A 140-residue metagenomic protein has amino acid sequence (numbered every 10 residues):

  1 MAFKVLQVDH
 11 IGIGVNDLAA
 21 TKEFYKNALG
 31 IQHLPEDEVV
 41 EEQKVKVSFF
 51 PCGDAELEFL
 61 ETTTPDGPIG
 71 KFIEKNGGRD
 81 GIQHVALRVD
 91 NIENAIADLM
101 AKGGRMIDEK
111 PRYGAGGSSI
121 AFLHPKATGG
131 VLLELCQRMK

Functional and structural regions predicted by a protein language model:
M1-K22, D80-L87, M139-K140: N-terminal beta-strand motif that seeds the catalytic metal site of vicinal oxygen chelate
M1-K4, G78, G116, T128: Extracytoplasmic/secreted proteins and extracellular or luminal domains
F3, I13-E56, A95-A97, A101-R105 (+3 more regions): Core segments of cupin and vicinal oxygen chelate
V8, V15, K22-Y25, F50 (+5 more regions): Short, structured motif recognition centered on aromatic/hydrophobic residues
Q32, F59-I69, I73-K75: Conserved secondary-structure micro-motifs at functional edges
G53-L57, T64-D66, I92: Short, charged/polar surface micro-motifs in flexible loops or helix N-caps
G81-K102: Mid-chain, well-packed structural core segment of small domains
R112-I120, K126-V131, C136-M139: Structural preference for solvent-exposed beta-strand-turn elements and adjacent flexible terminal/loop segments within
